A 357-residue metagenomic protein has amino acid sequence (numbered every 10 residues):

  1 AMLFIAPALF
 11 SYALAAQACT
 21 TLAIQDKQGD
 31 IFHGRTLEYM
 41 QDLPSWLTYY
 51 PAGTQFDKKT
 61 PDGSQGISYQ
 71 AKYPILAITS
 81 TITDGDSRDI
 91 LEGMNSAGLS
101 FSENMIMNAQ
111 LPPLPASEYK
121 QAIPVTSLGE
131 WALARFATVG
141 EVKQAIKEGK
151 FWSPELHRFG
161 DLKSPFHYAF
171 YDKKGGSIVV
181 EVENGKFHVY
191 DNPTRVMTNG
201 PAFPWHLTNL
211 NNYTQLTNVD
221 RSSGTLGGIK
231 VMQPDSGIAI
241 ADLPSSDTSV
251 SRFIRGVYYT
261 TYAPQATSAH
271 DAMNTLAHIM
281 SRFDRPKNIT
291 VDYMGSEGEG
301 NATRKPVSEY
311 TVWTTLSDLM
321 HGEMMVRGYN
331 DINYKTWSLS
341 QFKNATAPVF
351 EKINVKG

Functional and structural regions predicted by a protein language model:
A1-F4: Bacterial N-terminal signal peptides that target proteins for export
Q17-F32, M40, S45-W46, K58-K59 (+4 more regions): C-terminus-biased signal that marks the final domain/tail of proteins
A18-K120, E148-G149, S153: A contiguous strand-loop segment
D26-Q28, N95-A97, Y171-G175, E181-K186 (+1 more regions): Short acidic-glycine loop/turn motifs at beta-strand connectors
F32-G34, S100-E103, A169-Y171, V179 (+1 more regions): Structural recognition of the beta-strand scaffold that forms the well-ordered cores of secreted hydrolase catalytic
Y119-E155, A272-H278: Proteins synthesized as precursors that undergo proteolytic processing into mature forms
V139, K143-V182: Aromatic- and glycine-enriched pocket-lining scaffold segments that form the walls of small-molecule binding clefts
